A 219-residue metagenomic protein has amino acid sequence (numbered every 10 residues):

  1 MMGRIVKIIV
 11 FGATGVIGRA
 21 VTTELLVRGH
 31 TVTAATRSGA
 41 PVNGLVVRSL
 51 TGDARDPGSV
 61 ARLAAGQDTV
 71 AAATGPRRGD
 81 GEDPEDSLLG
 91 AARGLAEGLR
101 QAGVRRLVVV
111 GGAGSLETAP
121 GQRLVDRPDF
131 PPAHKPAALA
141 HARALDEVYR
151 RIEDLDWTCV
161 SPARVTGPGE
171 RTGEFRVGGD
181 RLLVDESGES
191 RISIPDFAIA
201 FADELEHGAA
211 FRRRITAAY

Functional and structural regions predicted by a protein language model:
I8-R28: N-terminal Rossmann NAD(P)H-binding glycine-rich loop of SDR-like oxidoreductase domains
A34-P41, R164-V165: Short, polar loop motifs at secondary-structure junctions
A40-G94, G98-Q101, E206-A209: NAD(P)H-binding glycine-rich loop region in Rossmannoid oxidoreductase-like domains and their noncatalytic homologs
G79, G114-A119, V165-G169: Conserved catalytic-site region of short-chain dehydrogenase/reductase
R93-P136, L145, R150: Conserved Rossmann-fold NAD(P)-dependent oxidoreductase catalytic core, especially the SDR/UDP-sugar
A140, S190-A202: Substrate-positioning beta->alpha
D146-P168: Conserved beta-loop-beta element that borders a ligand/cofactor-binding pocket
D154, G167-E174, E204-R213: Glycine/proline-rich active-site loop of Rossmann-fold NAD(P)-dependent oxidoreductases
